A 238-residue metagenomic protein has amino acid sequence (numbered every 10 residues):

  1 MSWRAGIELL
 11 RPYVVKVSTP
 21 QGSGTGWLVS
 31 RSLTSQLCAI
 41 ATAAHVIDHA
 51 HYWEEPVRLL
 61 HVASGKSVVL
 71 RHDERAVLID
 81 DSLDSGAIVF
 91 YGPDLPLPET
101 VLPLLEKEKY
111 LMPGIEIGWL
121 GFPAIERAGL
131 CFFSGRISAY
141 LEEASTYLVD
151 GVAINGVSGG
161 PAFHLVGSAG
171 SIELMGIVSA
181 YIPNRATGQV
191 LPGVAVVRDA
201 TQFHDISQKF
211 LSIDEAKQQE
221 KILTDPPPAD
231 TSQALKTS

Functional and structural regions predicted by a protein language model:
M1-R4, E173-S238: C-terminal cap/linker of serine protease catalytic domains
W3-V57, R136-Y140, V166: Catalytic histidine site
V15-P20, D48-E142: Serine endopeptidase catalytic core focused on the charge-relay Asp
L28-S30, L78, A139-L141, G151 (+2 more regions): A residue-level detector for short acidic-glycine micro-motifs
S32-L37, G65, V166-E173, A186-Q189: Short, solvent-exposed loop/turn segments that connect beta-strands within catalytic domains and beta-strand-rich
Q36-L37, D84-A87, A144-G151: Short, solvent-exposed secondary-structure boundary/capping segments
A43-V46, G121-A124, L174-N184: Short beta->alpha transition motifs characteristic of CBS
G151-V178: Catalytic nucleophile loop of clan PA
